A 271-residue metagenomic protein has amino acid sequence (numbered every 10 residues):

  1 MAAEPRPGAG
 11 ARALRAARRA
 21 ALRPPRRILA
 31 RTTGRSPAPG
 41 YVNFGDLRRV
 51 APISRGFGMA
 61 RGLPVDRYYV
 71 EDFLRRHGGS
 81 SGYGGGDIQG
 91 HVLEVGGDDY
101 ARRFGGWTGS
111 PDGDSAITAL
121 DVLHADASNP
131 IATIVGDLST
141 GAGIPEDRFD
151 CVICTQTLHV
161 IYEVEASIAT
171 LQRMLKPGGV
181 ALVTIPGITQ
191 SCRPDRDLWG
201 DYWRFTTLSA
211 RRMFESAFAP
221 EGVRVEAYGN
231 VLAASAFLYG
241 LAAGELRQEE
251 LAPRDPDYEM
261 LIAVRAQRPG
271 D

Functional and structural regions predicted by a protein language model:
M1-T33: Boundary detector for helix-to-coil junctions that initiate low-complexity/charged tails
I28-S81: Class I SAM-dependent methyltransferase Rossmann-like catalytic core, especially the SAM/SAH-binding loop
G58, G62, T155, D197-L198: Conserved short-loop catalytic and cofactor-binding motifs
Y68, D72, D147, T207-L208 (+1 more regions): A structural signal for well-ordered alpha-helical segments within the folded catalytic domains of diverse enzymes
H77, G86-R193, A266: Conserved SAM-binding loop
S80-V92, R211-R212, S216-P220: Short amphipathic alpha-helical segments with coiled-coil-like heptad repeat character
E165-A166, T170-Q172, K176, V180-D271: S-adenosyl-L-methionine-dependent methyltransferase catalytic module, highlighting the catalytic core
